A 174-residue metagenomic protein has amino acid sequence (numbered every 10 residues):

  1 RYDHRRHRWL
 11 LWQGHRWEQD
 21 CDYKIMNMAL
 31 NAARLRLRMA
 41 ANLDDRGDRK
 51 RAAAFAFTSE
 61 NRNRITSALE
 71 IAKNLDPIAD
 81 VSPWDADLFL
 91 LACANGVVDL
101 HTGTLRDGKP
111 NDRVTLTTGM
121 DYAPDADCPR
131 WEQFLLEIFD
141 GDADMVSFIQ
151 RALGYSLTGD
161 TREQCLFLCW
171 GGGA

Functional and structural regions predicted by a protein language model:
R1-Y23, D48-K50, W84-D85, A94-A174: P-loop NTPase catalytic core of nucleic-acid-dependent motor ATPases
R5, D44-D48, E60, L69 (+3 more regions): Alpha-helical context
L11-L69: Short, small/acidic-rich helices and loops at N termini and domain boundaries of DNA replication/processing enzymes
R38, N42, I78, D144-M145 (+1 more regions): Intrinsically disordered or highly flexible coil/loop and linker segments, enriched in small and charged/polar residues
R51-V97: Extended, Lys/Arg-enriched charged tracts that mediate electrostatic binding to polyanionic substrates
